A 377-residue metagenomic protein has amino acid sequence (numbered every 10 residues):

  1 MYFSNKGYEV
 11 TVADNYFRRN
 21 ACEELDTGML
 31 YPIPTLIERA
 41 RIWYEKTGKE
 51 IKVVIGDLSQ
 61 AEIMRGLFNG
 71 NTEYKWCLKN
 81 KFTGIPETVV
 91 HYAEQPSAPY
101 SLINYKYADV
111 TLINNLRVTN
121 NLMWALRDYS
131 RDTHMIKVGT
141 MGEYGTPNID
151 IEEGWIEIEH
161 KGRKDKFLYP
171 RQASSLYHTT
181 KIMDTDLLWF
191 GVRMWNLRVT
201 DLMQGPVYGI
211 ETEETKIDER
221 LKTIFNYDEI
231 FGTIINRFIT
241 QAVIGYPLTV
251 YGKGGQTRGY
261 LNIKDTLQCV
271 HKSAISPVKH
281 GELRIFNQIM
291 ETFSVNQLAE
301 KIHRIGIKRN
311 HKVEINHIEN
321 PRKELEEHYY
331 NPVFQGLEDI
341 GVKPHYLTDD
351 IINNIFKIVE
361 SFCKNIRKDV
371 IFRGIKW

Functional and structural regions predicted by a protein language model:
M1-E211, S361, W377: N-terminal Rossmann-like NAD(P)+-binding domain of SDR-like oxidoreductases, especially those catalyzing
Y2-N5, K49, A242-W377: C-terminal substrate-binding subdomain of Rossmann-fold SDR/epimerase-dehydratase oxidoreductases
L36-R39, S97, I234, F238 (+1 more regions): Activation loop
Q60, F231, V295: Conserved donor sugar-nucleotide recognition element shared by glycan-biosynthetic enzymes
L112-L116, Y177-H178, D228-G232, Y260-I263 (+2 more regions): Short, solvent-exposed loop/helix junctions and linker helices that flank or host conserved functional motifs
I182, W195-L197, V207-N236, I244-Y246 (+3 more regions): Glycine/proline-rich active-site loop of Rossmann-fold NAD(P)-dependent oxidoreductases
M183-G191, F238, L298, I302: Hydrophobic alpha-helix immediately C-terminal to the catalytic Tyr-X-X-X-Lys motif of short-chain
